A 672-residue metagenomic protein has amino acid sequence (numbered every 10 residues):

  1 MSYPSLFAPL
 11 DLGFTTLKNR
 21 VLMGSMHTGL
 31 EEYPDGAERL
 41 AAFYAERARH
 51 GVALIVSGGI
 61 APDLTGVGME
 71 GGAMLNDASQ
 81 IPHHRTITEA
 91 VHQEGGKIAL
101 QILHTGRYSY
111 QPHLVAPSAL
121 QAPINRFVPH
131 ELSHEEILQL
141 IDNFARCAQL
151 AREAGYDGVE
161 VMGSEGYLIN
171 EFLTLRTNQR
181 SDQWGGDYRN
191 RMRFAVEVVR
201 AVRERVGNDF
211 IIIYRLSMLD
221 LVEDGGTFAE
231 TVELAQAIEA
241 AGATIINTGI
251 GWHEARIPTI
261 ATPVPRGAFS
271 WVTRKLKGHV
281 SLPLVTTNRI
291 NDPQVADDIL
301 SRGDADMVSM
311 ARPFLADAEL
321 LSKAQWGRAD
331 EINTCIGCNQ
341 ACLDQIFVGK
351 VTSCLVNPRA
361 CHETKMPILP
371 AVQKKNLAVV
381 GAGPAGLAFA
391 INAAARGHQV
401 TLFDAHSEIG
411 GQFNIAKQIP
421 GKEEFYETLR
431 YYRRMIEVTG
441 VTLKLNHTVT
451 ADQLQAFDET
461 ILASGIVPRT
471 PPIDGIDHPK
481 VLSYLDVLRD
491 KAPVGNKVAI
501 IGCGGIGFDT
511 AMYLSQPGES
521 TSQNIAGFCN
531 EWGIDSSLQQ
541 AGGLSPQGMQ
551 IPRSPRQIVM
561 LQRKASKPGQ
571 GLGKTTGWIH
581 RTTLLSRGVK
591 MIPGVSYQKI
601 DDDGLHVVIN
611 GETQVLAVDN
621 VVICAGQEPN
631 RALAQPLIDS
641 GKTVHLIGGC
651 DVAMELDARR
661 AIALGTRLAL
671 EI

Functional and structural regions predicted by a protein language model:
M1-V380, P384, F389-A395, Q399-V400 (+2 more regions): Flavin-dependent oxidoreductase catalytic cores
V199, E363-V372, A382, A395 (+4 more regions): Flanking helices and flexible, charged tails adjoining ferredoxin-like Fe-S electron-transfer domains in multi-subunit
T259-P265, P367-L369, K374, I415-E427 (+4 more regions): Short, contiguous acidic/charged loop-to-helix segments that flank catalytic cores in large enzymes
D304, I436-L443, D477-K480, S554-R556 (+2 more regions): A short helix-to-beta-strand connector/capping loop
K375-F403, K444-D452, A456, S464-I473 (+4 more regions): Rossmann-like dinucleotide/flavin-binding elements
G411-F457, G569-V595: N-terminal Rossmann-like dinucleotide/flavin-binding domain of flavoprotein oxidoreductases that bind FAD/FMN
